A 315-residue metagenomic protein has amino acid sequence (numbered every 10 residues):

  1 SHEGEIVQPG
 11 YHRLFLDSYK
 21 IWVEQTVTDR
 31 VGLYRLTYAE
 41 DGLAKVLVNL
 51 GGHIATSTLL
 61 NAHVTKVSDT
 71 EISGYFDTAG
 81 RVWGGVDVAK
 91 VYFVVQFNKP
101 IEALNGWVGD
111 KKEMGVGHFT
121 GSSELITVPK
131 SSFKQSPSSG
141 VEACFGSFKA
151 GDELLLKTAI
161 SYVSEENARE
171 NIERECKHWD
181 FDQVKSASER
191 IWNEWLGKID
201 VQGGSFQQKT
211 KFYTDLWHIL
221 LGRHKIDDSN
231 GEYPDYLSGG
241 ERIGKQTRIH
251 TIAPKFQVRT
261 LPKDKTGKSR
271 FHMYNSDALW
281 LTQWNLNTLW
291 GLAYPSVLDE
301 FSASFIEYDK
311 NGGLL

Functional and structural regions predicted by a protein language model:
S1-Y274: Beta-sandwich/jelly-roll carbohydrate-recognition scaffolds of carbohydrate-active enzymes
E189, L286, D299-S302: Extracytoplasmic/secreted envelope proteins and their assembly/folding machinery, especially bacterial periplasmic
H218, G222, L286-P295: Well-ordered alpha-helical scaffold segments within catalytic/enzyme domains
R223, Y294-L315: Long, well-ordered core segments of solenoidal/helical folds
S229-E232, S276-L281, G312-L315: Core alpha/beta catalytic barrel or barrel-like domain that forms the active/cofactor pocket in diverse metabolic
M273-S276, W280-L289: C-terminal substrate/ligand-recognition segments
